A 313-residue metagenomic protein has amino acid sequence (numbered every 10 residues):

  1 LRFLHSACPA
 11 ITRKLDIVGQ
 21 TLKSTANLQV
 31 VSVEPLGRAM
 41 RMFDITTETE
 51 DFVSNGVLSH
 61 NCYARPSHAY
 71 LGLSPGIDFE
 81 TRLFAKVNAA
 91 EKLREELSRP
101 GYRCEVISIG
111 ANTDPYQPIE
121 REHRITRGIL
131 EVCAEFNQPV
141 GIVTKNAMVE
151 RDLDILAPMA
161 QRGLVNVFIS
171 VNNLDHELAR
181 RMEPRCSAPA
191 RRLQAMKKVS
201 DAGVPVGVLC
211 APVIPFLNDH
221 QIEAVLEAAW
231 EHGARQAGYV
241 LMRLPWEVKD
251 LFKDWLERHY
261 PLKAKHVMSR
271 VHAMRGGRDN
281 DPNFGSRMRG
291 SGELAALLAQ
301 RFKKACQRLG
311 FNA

Functional and structural regions predicted by a protein language model:
L1-N61: Internal intein/HINT superfamily modules and their associated LAGLIDADG
R2-A10, I17, T81, A85 (+5 more regions): Alpha-helix N-cap and loop-to-helix initiation/capping positions
P35, F79-L83, M288-G292: Hydrophobic alpha-helical scaffolding
C62-F168, N172-R180, P189-D201: Conserved Radical SAM active-site core
G141, G207, A237-Y239: Short hydrophobic alpha-helical runs that function as membrane-insertion/retention elements
N146-E150, I214-E223: Active-site glycine- and acidic-residue-rich loops that bind and position anionic ligands or nucleotide-like cofactors
L174-H176, M182-R185, K198-D219, L241-L244 (+1 more regions): Conserved strand-turn element in the central/C-terminal portion of the radical SAM core barrel that lines
H220-A313: Auxiliary Fe-S-binding modules of radical SAM enzymes
